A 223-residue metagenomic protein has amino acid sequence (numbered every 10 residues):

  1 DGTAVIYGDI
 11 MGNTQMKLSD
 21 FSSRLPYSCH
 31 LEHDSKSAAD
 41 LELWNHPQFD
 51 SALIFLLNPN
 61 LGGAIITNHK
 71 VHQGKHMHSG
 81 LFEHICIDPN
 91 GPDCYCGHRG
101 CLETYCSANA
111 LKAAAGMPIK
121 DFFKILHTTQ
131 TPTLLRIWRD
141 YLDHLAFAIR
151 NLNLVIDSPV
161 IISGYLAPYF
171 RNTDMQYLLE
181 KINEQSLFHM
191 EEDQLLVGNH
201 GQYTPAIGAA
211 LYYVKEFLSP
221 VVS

Functional and structural regions predicted by a protein language model:
D1, K36-A39, G62-G63, H72 (+2 more regions): Short, active-site-adjacent cap segments at secondary-structure transitions
D1-S51, T173-E184: Glycine-rich phosphate-binding loop and adjoining helix at the ATP-binding site of ATP-dependent phosphoryl-transfer
L18, S22-L25, H72-I87, L179-H189: Acidic-glycine-rich active-site phosphate/pyrophosphate-binding loop
S23-Y27, N45, H98, L102-S223: ATP-binding/phosphotransfer module of carbohydrate and carboxylate kinases, centering on a glycine-rich
H30, L53-F55, L196: Hydrophobic/aromatic beta-strand patches that form the interior of the parallel beta-sheet core in alpha/beta enzyme
H33-S35, M77, D140, H200-G201: Short beta->alpha linker loops
D34, L57, N68, Y165 (+1 more regions): Cofactor-binding loop segments of dinucleotide-utilizing enzymes, especially the Rossmann-like FAD- and NAD(P)+-binding
F49-Y105: Glycine-rich phosphate-binding loop of actin/hexokinase-like ATP-binding domains
